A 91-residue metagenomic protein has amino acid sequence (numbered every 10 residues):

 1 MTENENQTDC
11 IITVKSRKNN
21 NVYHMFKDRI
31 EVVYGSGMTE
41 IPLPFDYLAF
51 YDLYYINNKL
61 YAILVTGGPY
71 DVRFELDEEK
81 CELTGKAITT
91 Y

Functional and structural regions predicted by a protein language model:
M1-N6, D28-P44, V72-I88: Surface-exposed loop/turn elements that mediate protein-protein interactions on large endomembrane-trafficking
T2-N19, P44-N57, A87-Y91: Repeated scaffold domains used in trafficking and secretory/extracellular systems, primarily beta-propellers
D9-M25, E31, N58-G67: Short beta-strand elements that form the blades of beta-propeller/WD-repeat-like and other beta-sheet-rich scaffold
V22, D52, R73-E75: Short, surface-exposed charged micro-motifs
D46, G67-P69: Short solvent-exposed loop/turn micro-motifs enriched in small/polar/acidic residues
